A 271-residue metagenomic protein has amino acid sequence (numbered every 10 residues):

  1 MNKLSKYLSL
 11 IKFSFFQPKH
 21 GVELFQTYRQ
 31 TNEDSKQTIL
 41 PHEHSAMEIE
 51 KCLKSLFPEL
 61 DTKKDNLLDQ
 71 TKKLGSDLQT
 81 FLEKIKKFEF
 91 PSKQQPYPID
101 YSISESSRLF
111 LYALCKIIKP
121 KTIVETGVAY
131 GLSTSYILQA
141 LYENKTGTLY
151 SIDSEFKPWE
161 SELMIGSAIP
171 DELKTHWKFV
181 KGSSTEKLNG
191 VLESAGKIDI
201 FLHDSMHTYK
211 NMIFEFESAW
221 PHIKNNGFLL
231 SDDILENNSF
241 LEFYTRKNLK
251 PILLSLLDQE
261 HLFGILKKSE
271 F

Functional and structural regions predicted by a protein language model:
M1-D61: Membrane-proximal basic amphipathic "stem/tether" segments
K3, Y97-F271: S-adenosylmethionine/decaboxylated-SAM
K3-K6, H20-E23, E48-S55, K63-K73 (+4 more regions): Exposed alpha-helical structural elements
Y7, L24-F25, T31, G75-S92 (+4 more regions): Generic hydrophobic, helix-prone segments enriched in Leu/Val/Ile
Q17-H20, R29, D61, I85 (+4 more regions): Prokaryotic Sec-type signal peptides and long signal-anchor helices with extended Leu/Ile/Val-rich h-regions
K36-M47, K54-K72, P98-Y101, K178 (+1 more regions): Charge-dense, low-complexity intrinsically disordered segments
L56-E59, Q70, K84, V191 (+1 more regions): Residues that form generic nucleotide/phosphate-binding pockets
D61-E105, K116-I117: Class I SAM-dependent transferase core
